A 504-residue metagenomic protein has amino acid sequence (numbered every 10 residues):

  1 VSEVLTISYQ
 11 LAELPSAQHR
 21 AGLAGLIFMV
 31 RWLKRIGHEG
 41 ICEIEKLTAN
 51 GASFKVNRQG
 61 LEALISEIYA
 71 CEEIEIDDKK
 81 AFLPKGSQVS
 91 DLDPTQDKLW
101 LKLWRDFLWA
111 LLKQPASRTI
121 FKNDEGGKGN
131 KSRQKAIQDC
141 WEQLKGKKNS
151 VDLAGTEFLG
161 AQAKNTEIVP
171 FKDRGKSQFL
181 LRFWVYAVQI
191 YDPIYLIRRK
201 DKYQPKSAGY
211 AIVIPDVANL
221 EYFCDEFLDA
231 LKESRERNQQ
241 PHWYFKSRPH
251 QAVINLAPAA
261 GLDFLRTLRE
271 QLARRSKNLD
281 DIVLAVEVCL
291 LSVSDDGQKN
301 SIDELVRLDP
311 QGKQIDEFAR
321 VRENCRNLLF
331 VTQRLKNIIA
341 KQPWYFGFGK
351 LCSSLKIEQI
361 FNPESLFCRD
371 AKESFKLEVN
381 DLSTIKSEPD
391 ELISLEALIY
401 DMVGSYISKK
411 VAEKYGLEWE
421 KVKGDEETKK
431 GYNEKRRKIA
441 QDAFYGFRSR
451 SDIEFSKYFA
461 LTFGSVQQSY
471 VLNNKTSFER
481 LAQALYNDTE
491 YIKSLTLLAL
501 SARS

Functional and structural regions predicted by a protein language model:
V1-K113, R269-S504: Long, contiguous all-alpha helical interaction modules
K122: Glycine- and hydrophobic-rich flexible loops that cap the catalytic core of alpha/beta enzyme folds
E125-A154: Acidic/polar, low-complexity linker and loop regions
T156, G160-Q333: Domain-exit/linker segments immediately C-terminal to small folded modules
